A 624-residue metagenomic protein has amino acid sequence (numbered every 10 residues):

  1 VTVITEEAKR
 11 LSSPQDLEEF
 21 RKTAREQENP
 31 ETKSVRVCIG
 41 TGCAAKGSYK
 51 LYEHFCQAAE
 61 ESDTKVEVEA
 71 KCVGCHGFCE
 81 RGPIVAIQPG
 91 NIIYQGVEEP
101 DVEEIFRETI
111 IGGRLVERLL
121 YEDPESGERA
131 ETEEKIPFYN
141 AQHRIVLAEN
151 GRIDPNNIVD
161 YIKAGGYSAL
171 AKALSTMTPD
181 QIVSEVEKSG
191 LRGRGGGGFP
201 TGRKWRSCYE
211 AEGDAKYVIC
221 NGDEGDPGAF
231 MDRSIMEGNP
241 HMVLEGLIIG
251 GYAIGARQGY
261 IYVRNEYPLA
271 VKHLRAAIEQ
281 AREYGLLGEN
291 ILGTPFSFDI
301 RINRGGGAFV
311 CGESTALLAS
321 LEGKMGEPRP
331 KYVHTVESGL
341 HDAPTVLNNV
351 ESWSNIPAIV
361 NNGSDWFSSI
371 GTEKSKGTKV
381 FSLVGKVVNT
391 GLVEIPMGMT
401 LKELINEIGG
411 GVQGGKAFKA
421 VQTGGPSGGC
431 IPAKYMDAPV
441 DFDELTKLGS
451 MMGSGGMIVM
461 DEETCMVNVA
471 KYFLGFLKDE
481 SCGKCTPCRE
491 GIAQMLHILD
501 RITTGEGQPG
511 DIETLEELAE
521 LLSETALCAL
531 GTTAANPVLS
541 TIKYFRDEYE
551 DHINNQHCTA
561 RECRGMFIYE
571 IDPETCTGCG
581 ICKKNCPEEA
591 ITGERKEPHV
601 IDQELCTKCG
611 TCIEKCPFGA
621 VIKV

Functional and structural regions predicted by a protein language model:
E6-K33, S48-C72, P89-R118, K163 (+11 more regions): Ferredoxin-type iron-sulfur electron-transfer modules in oxidoreductases and energy-metabolism complexes
V37-C38, I153-S168, V218-D232, T335-H341 (+2 more regions): Gly-rich Lys/Arg/Thr-decorated short loops/hinges at beta-loop-alpha junctions or inter-strand turns that position
G42-C43, V186-C208, G305-A319, G323 (+2 more regions): Conserved phosphate/anionic-ligand binding catalytic regions in large, soluble enzymes, centered on
G47-K50, G377-N389, I395, L401 (+2 more regions): C-terminal accessory/binding modules appended to enzymatic or scaffolding proteins
R81-I87, P487-A493, I581-V600, T611-V624: Iron-sulfur cluster-binding cysteine motifs and their immediate structural context in ferredoxin-like electron-transfer
L120-K188, D342-G363: Flexible inter-domain linker/hinge segments
A141-Q142, V271-M397, G409: Hydrophobic alpha-helical positions that pack around
G246-I248, M397-Q413: Short amphipathic, charge-patterned alpha-helical segments
